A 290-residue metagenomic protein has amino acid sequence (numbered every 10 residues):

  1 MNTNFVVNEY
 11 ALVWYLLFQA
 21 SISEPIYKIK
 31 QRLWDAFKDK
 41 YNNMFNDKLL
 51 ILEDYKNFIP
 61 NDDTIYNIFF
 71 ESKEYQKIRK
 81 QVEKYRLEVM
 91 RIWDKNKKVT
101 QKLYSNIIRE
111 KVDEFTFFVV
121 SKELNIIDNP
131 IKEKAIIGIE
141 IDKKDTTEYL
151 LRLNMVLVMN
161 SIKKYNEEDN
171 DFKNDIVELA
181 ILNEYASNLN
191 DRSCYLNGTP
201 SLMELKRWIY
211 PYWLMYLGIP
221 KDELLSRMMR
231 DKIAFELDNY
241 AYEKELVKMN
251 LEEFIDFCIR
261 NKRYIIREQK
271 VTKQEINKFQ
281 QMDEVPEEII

Functional and structural regions predicted by a protein language model:
M1-M44, S105, K164-E236: Post-HExxH zinc-binding segment in Zn-dependent metallohydrolases
L50-V82: Long, hydrophobic/aromatic-enriched structural stretches that serve as scaffold segments
K73-A135, D191-Y195: Auxiliary, metal-adjacent structural segments of Zn-dependent hydrolase domains
R86-D94, K143-K144, D171-D175: Short, charged/polar micro-motifs that form catalytic or ligand-binding hotspots
I137-L153, E167-F172: Short pre-active-site segment immediately N-terminal to the catalytic Zn-binding motif
Y149-K164, A180, E184: Catalytic glutamate of the conserved HExxH
T199-I290: Pan-zinc metallopeptidase signature
